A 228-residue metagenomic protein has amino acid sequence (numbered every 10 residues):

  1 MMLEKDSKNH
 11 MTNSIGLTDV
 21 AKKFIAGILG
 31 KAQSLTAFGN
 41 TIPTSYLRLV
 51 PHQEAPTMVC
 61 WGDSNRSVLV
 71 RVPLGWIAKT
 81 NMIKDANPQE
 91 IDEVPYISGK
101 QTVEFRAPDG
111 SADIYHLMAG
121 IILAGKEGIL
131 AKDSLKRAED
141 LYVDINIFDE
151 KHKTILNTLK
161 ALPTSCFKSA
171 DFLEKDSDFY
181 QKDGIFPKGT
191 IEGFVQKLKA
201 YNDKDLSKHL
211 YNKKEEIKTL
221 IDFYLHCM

Functional and structural regions predicted by a protein language model:
M1-L135, E139: Active-site capping/gating regions of soluble enzymes
E139-M228: Acidic, glycine-enriched catalytic cores built around paired aspartates
